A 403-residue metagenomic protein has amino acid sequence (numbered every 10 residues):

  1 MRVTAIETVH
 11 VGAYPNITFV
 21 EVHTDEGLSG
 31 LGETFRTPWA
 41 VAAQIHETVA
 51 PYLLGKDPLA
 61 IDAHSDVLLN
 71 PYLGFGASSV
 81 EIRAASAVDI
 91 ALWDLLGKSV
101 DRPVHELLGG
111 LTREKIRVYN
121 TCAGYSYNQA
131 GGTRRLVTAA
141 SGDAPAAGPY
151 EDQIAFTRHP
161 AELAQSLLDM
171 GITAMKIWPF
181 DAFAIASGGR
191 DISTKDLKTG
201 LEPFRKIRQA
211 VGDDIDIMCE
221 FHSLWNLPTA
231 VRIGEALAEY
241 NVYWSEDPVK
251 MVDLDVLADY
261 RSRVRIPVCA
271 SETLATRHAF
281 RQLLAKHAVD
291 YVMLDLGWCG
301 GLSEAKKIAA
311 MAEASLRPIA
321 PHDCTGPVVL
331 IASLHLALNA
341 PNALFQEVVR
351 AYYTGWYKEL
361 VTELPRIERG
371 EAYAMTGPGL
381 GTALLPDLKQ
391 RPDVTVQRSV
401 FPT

Functional and structural regions predicted by a protein language model:
M1-F35, A351-K358: Structured beta-strand/loop patches that form or line metal/cofactor-binding pockets in enzymes
V3, G27, V49, V88 (+8 more regions): Conserved, mostly hydrophobic/aromatic
H23, A40, E47-V49, A63 (+3 more regions): Shared catalytic-loop signature of beta/alpha-barrel
H23-V100: Metal- or metallocofactor-binding catalytic centers and their adjacent structured scaffolds across diverse enzyme
G32, I116-N120, T173-I177, I217-F221 (+5 more regions): Hydrophobic faces of well-ordered beta-strands that scaffold small-molecule active sites in alpha/beta enzyme cores
K115, N120-D259, R263: Metal-dependent enolase-superfamily TIM-barrel catalytic cores that perform enediolate-based chemistry
G379-T403: Extended hydrophobic packing segments that form well-structured cores
